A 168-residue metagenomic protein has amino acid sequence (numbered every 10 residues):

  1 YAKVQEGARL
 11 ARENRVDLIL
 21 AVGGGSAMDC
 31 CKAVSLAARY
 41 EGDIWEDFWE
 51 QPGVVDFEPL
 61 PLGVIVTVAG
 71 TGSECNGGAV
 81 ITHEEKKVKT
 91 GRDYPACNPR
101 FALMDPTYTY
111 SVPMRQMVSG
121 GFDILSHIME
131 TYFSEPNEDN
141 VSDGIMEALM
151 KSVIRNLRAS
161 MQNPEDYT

Functional and structural regions predicted by a protein language model:
Y1-K3, S111-V112: Short, charged N-terminal helix-start/capping segments
A2-M104: Glycine/threonine-rich beta-strand-loop-alpha-helix active-site module that forms ligand/phosphate-binding
G78-T168: Carboxylate- and glycine-rich phosphate/diphosphate-binding segment that chelates Mg2+/Mn2+
